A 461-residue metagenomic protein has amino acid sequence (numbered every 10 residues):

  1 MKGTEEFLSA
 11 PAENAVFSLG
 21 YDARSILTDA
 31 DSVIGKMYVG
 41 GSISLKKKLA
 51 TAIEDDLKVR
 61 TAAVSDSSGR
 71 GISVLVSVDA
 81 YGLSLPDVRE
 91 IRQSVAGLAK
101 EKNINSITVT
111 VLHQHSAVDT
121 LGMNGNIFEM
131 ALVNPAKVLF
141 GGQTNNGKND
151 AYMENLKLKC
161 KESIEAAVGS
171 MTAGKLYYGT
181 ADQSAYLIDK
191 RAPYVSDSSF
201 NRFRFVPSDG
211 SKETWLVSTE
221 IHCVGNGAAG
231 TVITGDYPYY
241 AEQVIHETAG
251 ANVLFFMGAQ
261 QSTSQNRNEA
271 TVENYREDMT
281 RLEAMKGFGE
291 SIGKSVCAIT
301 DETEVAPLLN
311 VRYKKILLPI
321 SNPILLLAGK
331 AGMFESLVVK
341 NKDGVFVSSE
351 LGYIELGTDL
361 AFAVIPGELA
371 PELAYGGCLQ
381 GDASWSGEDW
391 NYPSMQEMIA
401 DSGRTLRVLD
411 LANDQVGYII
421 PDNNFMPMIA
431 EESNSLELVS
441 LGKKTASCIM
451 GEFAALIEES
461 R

Functional and structural regions predicted by a protein language model:
M1-R276, T280-G287, T300, E304-R461: Conserved beta-alpha junction segments in alpha/beta enzyme cores
I292: Anionic-ligand-binding alpha/beta catalytic cores of soluble enzymes and soluble regulatory domains that recognize
